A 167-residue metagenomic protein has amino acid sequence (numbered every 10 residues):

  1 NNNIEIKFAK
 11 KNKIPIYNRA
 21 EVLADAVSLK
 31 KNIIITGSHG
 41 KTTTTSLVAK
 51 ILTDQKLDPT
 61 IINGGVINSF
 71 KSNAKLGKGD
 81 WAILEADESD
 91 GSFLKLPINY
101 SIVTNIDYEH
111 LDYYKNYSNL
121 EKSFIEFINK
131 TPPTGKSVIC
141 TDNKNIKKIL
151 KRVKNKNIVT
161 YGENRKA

Functional and structural regions predicted by a protein language model:
N1-K156: Phosphate-binding loop of NTP-binding sites
A20-V22, G162-R165: A short, structured active-site edge motif that brings together acidic residues
V66-I67, N164-K166: Active-site loops of AMP-binding adenylate-forming
N116, K166-A167: Acidic/polar helix N-cap motif
